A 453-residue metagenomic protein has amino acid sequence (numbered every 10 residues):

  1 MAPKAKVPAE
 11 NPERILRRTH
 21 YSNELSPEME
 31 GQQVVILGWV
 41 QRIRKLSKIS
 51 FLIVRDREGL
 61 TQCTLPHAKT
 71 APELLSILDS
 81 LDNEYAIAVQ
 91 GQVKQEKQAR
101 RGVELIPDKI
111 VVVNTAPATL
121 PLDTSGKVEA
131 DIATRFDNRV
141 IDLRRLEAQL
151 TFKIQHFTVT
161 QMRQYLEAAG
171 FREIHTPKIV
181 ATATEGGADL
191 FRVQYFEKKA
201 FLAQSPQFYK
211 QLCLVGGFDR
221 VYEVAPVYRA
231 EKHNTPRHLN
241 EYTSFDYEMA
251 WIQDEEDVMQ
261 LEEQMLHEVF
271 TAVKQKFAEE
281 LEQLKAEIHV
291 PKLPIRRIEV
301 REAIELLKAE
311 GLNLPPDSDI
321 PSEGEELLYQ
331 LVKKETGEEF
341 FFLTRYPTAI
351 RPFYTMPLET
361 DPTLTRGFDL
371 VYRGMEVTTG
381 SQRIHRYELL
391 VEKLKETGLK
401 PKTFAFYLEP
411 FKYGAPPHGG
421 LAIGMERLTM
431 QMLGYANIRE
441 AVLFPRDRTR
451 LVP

Functional and structural regions predicted by a protein language model:
M1-K6: Short Lys/Arg-rich cationic patches that frequently serve as NLS/NoLS or arginine-rich RNA/DNA-binding motifs
N11-A250: Class II aminoacyl-tRNA synthetase-like tRNA-binding/catalytic domains
M29, A148, F152, P177 (+10 more regions): Hydrophobic alpha-helical scaffolding
R44, V89, Q95-K97, N114 (+8 more regions): A generic secondary-structure signal for well-formed alpha-helical elements
D79, A183, K198-Q204, C213-G216 (+13 more regions): Secondary-structure capping and boundary motifs in well-ordered enzyme cores
T184-E185, D189, Q264-L370, E396-E409 (+1 more regions): Metal-assisted phosphate- and nucleotidyl-transfer catalytic regions
G216, R220-E223, L239, T243-D254 (+1 more regions): TRNA-recognition modules of translation machinery and tRNA-sensing kinases, especially anticodon-binding
F245, W251-K274: His/Asp/Glu-rich mid-to-C-terminal helical/loop segments that flank catalytic regions of hydrolases
